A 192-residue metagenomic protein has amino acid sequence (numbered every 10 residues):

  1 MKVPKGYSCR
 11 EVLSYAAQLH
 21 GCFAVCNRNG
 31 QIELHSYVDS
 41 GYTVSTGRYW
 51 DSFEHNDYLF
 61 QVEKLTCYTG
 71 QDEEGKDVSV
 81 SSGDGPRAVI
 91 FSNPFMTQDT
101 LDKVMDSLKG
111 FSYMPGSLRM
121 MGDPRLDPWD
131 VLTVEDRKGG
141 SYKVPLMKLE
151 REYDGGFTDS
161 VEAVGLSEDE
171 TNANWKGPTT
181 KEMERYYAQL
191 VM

Functional and structural regions predicted by a protein language model:
M1, E33-S36: Beta-rich nucleic-acid/ligand-interaction surfaces
M1-S14, M120-G122: Short acidic/polar beta-strand-loop edge motifs in secreted extracellular and Gram-negative envelope-associated
C9-L13, V62, L101-M105: Extracytoplasmic/secreted envelope proteins and their assembly/folding machinery, especially bacterial periplasmic
V12, L19-H20, D130-V131: Short, hydrophobic/aromatic alpha-helical segments in well-folded domains
Q18-E33: Short, well-structured beta-strand/strand-turn elements
C26-N29, K109-S112, E152-F157: Short, ordered beta-strand-loop transition motifs
E33, G41-A88, S92, G116-M192: Acidic, low-complexity/disordered segments
Q98-Y113: Short, basic/aromatic beta-hairpin or loop at an interaction surface
